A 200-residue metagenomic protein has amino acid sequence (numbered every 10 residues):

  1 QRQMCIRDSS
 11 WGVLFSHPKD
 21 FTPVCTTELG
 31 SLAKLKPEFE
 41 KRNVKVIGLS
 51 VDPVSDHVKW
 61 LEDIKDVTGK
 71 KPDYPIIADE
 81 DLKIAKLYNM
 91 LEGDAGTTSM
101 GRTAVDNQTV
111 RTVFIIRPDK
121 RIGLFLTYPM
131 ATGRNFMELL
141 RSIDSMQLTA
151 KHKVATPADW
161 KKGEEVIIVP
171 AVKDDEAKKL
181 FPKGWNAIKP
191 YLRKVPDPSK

Functional and structural regions predicted by a protein language model:
Q1-Q3, R7-K200: Chalcogenol-based redox active-site neighborhoods
